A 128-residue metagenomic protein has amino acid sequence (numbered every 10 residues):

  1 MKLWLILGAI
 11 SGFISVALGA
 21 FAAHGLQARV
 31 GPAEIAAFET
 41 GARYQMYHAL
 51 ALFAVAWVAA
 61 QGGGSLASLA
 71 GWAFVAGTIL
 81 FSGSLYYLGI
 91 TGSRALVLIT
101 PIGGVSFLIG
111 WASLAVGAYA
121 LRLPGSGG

Functional and structural regions predicted by a protein language model:
M1-G128: Polytopic transmembrane helical bundles with strong interfacial aromatic enrichment
